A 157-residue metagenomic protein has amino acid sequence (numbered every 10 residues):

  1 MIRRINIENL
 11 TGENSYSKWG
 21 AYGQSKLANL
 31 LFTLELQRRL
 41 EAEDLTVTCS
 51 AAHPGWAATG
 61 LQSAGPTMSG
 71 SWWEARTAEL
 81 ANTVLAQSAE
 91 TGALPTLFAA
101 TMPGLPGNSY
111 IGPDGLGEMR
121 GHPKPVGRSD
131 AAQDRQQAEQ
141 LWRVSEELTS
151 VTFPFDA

Functional and structural regions predicted by a protein language model:
M1-S71, E147-D156: Rossmann-fold NAD(P)H-dependent dehydrogenase/reductase core
I7-Y16, G70-A78, R120-S129: Short glycine/proline- and charge-enriched loop/turn segments that cap or connect secondary-structure elements
S17, A21, A81-V84, S129-D130: Residue-level detector of alpha-helix boundaries and kinks
S25, R76-V126, R135-E139, R143: C-terminal helical subdomain
G60-G65, P123-A132: Short, charged low-complexity intrinsically disordered segments located at boundaries of structured domains
S129-A157: C-terminal amphipathic/interface module of NAD(P)-dependent oxidoreductases and related NAD-binding regulators
